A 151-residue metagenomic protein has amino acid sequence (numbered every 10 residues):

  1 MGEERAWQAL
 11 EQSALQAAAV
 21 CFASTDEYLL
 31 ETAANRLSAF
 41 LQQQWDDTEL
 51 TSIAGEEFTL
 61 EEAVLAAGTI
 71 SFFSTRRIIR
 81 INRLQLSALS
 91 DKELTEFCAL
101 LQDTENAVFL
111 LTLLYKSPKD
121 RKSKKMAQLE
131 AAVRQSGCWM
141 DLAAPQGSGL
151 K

Functional and structural regions predicted by a protein language model:
M1-K151: Conserved beta/loop motifs at nucleotide-recognition and modification sites
